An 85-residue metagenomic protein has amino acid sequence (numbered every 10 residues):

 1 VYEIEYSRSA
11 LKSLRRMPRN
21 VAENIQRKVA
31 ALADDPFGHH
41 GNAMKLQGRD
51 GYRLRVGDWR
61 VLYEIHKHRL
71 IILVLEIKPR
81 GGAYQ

Functional and structural regions predicted by a protein language model:
V1-E5, S9-K12, R16-E23, R55-W59 (+1 more regions): Enriched for short, Lys/Arg-rich terminal
S13, K28-A31, N42-K45, L73-E76: Residue-level recognition of specific faces of alpha-helices
A22-Q26, G48: Phosphate-binding glycine-rich loops and adjacent basic patches that engage nucleotide phosphates, nucleic-acid
A30-L54: A short, surface-exposed loop/turn module that caps and links secondary-structure elements
